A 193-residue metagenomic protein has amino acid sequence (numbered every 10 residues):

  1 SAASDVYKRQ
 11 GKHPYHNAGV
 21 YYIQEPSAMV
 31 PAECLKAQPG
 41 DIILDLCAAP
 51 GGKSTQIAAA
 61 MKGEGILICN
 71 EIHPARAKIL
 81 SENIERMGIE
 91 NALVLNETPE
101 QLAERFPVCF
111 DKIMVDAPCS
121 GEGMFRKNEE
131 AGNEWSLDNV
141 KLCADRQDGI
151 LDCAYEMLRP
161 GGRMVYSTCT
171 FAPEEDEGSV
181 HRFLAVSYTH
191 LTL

Functional and structural regions predicted by a protein language model:
A2-Y7, T192-L193: Short, small-residue-biased leader/transition segments that mark boundaries at the very start of proteins
D41-C47: Conserved class I S-adenosyl-L-methionine
P50-K62: Conserved SAM-binding loop of SAM-dependent methyltransferases across substrates and taxa, primarily the Class I
K62, L158-R159: Helix-to-beta-strand junctions that scaffold the AdoMet/dcAdoMet cofactor pocket in Class I SAM-dependent enzymes
A75, V115-D152, V165, C169-E177: Mobile active-site "lid"/loop adjacent to the S-adenosyl-L-methionine
S81-R105: S-adenosyl-L-methionine
E104-K112: A short acidic, Gly/Pro-enriched loop at the edge of an enzyme's catalytic core that lines a small-molecule cofactor
F171-L191: C-terminal catalytic and target-recognition region of SAM-dependent MTase-like enzymes, primarily methyltransferases
